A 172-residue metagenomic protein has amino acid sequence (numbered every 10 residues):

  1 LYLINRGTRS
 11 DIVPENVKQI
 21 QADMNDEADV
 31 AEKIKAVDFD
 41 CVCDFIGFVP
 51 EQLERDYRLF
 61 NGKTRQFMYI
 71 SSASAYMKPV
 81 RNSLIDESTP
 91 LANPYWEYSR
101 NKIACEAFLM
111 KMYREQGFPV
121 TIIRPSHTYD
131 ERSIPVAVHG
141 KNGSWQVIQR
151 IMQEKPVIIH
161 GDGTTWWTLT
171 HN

Functional and structural regions predicted by a protein language model:
L1-D44, R58, E115: N-terminal Rossmann/SDR dinucleotide-binding element
Y2, M68, T121: Conserved beta-strand positions in the Rossmann-like core of class I SAM-dependent methyltransferases
Y2, N25, A75, T128-D130: Conserved sequence/active-site signature of Rossmann-fold short-chain dehydrogenase/reductase
V37-L84, R100-K111: NAD(P)-cofactor binding segment of oxidoreductase domains
P90-R100: A short acidic, glycine-rich active-site loop that binds or catalyzes chemistry on phosphate/adenosine moieties
E106-A137: Conserved beta-loop-beta element that borders a ligand/cofactor-binding pocket
S126, D130-K141, G161-T170: Glycine-rich "substrate-gating" loop/helix at the edge of Rossmann-like oxidoreductase active sites
Q146-L169: A conserved pocket-lining segment of Rossmann-fold NAD(P)-dependent short-chain dehydrogenase/reductase
